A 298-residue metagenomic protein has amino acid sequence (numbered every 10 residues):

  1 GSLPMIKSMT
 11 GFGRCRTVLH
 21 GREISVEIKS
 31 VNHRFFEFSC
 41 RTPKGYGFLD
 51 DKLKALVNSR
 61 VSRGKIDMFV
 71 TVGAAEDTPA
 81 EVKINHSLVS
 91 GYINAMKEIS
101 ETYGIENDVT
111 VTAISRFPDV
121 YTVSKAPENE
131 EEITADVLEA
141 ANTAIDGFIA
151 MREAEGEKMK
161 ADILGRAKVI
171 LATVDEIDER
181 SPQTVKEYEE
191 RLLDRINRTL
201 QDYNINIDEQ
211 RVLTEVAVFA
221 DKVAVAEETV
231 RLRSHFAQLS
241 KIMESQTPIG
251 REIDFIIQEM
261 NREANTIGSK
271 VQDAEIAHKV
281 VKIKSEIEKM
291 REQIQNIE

Functional and structural regions predicted by a protein language model:
L3-E298: N-terminal intrinsically disordered, cationic/polar leader segments that include organellar targeting peptides
